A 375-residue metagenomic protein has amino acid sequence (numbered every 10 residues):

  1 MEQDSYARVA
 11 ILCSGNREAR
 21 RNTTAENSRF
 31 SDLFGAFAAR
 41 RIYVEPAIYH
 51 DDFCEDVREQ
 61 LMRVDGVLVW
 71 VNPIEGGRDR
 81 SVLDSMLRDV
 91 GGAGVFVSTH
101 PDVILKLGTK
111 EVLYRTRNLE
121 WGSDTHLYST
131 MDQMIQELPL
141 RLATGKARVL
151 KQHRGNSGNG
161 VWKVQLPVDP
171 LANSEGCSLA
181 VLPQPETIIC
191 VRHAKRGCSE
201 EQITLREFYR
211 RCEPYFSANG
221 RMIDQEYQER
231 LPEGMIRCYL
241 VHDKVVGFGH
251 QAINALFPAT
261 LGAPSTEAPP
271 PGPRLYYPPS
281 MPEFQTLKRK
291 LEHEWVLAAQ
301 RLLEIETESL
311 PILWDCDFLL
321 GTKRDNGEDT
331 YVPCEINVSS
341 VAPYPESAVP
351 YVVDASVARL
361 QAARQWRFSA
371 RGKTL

Functional and structural regions predicted by a protein language model:
S5-R21: Nucleotide-activated donor-dependent transferases that construct or modify glycoconjugates
A7, N159, I236, W314-C316 (+1 more regions): Change "...and in nucleic-acid phosphodiester-cleaving endonucleases..." to "...and in nucleic-acid processing enzymes
A10, L68-W70, V149, I223: Structural motif
N16-L140, N156: Conserved N-proximal alpha/beta basic substrate-recognition cap immediately N-terminal to, or forming the N-lobe
L83, E233-M235, L313: Short, surface-exposed coil-to-beta transition loops
P139-L150: Acidic/histidine-enriched active-site and ligand-binding environments that engage anionic O-linkages
K146, G158-E306, L319-K323: Phosphate-binding site of ATP-dependent enzymes
T286, K290, E304-D315, L319-L375: C-terminal active-site "lid" helix and adjoining low-complexity regulatory extension at the edge of ATP-using catalytic
